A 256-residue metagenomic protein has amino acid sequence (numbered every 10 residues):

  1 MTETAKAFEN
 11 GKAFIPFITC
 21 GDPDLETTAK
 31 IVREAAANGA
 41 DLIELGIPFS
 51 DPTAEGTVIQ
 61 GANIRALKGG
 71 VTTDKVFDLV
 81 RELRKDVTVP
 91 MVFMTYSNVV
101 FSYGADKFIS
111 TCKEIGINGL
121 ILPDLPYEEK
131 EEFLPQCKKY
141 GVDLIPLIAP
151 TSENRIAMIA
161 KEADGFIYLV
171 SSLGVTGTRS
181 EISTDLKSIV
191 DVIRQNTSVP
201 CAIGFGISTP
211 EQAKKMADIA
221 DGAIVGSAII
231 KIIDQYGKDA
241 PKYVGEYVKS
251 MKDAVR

Functional and structural regions predicted by a protein language model:
M1-A7, S50-I59, V71-R81, F101-K107 (+5 more regions): Active-site-adjacent beta->alpha loops and helix N-cap segments on the catalytic face of soluble alpha/beta enzymes
M1-I18, R81-K85, R256: N-terminal amphipathic alpha-helix/helix-capping segment at the start of soluble metabolic enzymes
F14-I18, I43-L45, M91-T95, L120-L122 (+4 more regions): Hydrophobic faces of well-ordered beta-strands that scaffold small-molecule active sites in alpha/beta enzyme cores
P16, A35, G46, C112 (+3 more regions): Conserved, mostly hydrophobic/aromatic
L25-E34, T151-K161, I203, I207-A223: Catalytic cores of alpha/beta
D41-D51, I117-I121, P126-E129, L169-G177 (+2 more regions): Glycine-rich phosphate-binding active-site loops on the catalytic face of alpha/beta enzymes
V76, D191-V199, S208-R256: Alpha/beta catalytic cores of nucleotide-metabolism and tRNA/nucleoside-modifying enzymes
K161-K187, Q195-N196: Active-site rim beta-loop-alpha module in soluble metabolic enzymes
